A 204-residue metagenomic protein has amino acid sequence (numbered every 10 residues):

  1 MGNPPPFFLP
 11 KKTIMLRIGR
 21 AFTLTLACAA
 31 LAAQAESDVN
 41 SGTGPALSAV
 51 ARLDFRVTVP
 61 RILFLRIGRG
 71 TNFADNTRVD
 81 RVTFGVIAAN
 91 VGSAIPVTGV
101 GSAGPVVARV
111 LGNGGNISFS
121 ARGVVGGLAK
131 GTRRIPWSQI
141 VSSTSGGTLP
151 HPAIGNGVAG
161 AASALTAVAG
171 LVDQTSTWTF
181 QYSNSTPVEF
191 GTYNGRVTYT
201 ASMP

Functional and structural regions predicted by a protein language model:
M1-F7: N-terminal leader/targeting segments
F7-F22: Bacterial N-terminal signal peptides that target proteins for export
T25-C28: Short, linear, compositionally biased motifs with a strong N-terminal bias
A30-A32: N-terminal signal peptide c-region/cleavage motif recognized by signal peptidases
Q34-S142, L149, N156-P204: N-terminal small/polar-rich segments of proteins
